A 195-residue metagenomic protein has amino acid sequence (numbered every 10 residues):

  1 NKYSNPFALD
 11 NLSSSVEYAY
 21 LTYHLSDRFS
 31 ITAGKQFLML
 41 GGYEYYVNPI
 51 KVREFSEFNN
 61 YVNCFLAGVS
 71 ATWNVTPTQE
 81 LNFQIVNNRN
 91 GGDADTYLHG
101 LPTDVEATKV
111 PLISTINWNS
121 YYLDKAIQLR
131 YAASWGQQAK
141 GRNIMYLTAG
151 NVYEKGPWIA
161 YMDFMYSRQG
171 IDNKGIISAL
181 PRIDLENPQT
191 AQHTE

Functional and structural regions predicted by a protein language model:
K2-S15, R28-N119: Surface-exposed coil loops of outer-membrane beta-barrel proteins
P6-L9, L21, E57-N59, D104-E106 (+3 more regions): Outer-membrane beta-barrel proteins
P111, I116-E195: Detector for outer-membrane/organellar transmembrane beta-barrel domains, recognizing the amphipathic beta-strand
